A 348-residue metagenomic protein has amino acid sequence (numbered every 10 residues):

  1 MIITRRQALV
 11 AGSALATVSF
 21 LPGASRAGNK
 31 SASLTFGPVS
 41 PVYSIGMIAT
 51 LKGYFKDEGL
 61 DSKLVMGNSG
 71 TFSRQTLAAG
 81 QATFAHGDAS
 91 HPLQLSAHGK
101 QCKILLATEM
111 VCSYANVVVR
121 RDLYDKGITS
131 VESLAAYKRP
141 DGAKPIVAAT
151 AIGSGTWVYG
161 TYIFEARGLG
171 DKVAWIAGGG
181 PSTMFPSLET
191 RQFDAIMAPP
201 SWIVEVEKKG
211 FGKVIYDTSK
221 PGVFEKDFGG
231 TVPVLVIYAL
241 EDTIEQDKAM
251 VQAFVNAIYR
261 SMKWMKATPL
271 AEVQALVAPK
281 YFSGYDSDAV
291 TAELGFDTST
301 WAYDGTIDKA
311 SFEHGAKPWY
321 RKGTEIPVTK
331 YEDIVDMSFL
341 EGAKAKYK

Functional and structural regions predicted by a protein language model:
Q7-R26: N-terminal export signals
G28-G178, D194-P200: Short, glycine-/small- and polar/acidic-enriched structural segments that line small-molecule recognition paths
Q81, H86, S96-G99, K138 (+8 more regions): Sec/Tat-exported extracytoplasmic proteins
V111-V117, R121-L123, G212-K213, P233-I237 (+2 more regions): Small-molecule pocket liners
L123-T129, P145, K220-G230, T298-D308: Short, solvent-exposed loop/beta-turn-alpha elements that line the ligand-binding surface or hinge of extracytoplasmic
T183-P186, T190-A278: Pocket-lining segment of extracytoplasmic ligand-binding domains
I244-E325: Secondary-structure end/capping motifs
E313-K348: Conserved C-terminal helix/tail region of periplasmic/extracytoplasmic solute-binding proteins
